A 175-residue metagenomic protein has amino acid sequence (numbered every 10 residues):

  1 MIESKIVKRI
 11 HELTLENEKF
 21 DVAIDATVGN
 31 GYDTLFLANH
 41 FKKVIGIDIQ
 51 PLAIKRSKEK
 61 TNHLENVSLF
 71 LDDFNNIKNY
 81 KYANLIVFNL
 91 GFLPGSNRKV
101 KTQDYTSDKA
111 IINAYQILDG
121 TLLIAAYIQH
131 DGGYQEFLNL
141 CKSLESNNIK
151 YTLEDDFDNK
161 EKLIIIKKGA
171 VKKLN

Functional and structural regions predicted by a protein language model:
M1-D21, Y32: S-adenosyl-L-methionine
N30-F41: Conserved SAM-binding loop of SAM-dependent methyltransferases across substrates and taxa, primarily the Class I
K43-D48: Conserved SAM-binding motif I beta-strand of class I
S57-K58: Conserved SAM-binding loop
H63-F74: Conserved SAM-binding strand-loop segment of SAM-dependent methyltransferases
K99-L118: Glycine-rich S-adenosyl-L-methionine
D119-A126: Conserved beta-strand signature within the Rossmann-like core of class I S-adenosyl-L-methionine
H130-N175: Class I S-adenosyl-L-methionine
